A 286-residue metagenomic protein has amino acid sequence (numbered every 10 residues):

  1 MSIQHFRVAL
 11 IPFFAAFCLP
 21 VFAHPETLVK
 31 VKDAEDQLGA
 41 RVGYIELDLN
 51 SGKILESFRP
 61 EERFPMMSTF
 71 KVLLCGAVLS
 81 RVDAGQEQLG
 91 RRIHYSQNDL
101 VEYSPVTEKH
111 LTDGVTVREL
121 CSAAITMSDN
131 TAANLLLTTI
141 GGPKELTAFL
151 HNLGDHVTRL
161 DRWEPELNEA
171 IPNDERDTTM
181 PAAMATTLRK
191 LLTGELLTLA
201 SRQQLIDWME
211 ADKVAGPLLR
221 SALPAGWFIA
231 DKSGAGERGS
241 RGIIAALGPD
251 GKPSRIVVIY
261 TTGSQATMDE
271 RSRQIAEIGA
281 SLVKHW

Functional and structural regions predicted by a protein language model:
M1-I11: Bacterial N-terminal signal peptides that target proteins for export
A9-P20: Bacterial N-terminal signal peptides
H24-D36, L55, T138-K144, T186-P217 (+2 more regions): Structured C-terminal helix/loop/strand segments within mature extracytoplasmic catalytic/sensor domains
E35-F64, E87: Short, conserved catalytic-motif segment at the N-terminal edge
R41, T116, N134-T193: Mid-domain, small-residue-enriched loop/turn segments at the edges of structured enzyme/sensor domains
G52, F64-I93, V257: Active-site SXXK
S80-D99, T147, T198-S201: Short, well-structured active-site flanking segments
L100-L135, P143: Conserved catalytic neighborhood of penicillin-recognizing serine enzymes
